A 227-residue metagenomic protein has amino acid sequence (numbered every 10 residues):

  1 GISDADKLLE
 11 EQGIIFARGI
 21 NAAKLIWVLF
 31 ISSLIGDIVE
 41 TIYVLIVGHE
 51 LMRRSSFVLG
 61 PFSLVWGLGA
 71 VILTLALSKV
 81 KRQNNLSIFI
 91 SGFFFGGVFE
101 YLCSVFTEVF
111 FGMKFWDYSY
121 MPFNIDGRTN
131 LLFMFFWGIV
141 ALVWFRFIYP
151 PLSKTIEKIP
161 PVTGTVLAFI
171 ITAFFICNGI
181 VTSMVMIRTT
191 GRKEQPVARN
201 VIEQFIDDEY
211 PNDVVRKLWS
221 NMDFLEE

Functional and structural regions predicted by a protein language model:
G1-E227: Aromatic-rich, lipid-facing transmembrane alpha helices and their immediate juxtamembrane interface loops in integral
